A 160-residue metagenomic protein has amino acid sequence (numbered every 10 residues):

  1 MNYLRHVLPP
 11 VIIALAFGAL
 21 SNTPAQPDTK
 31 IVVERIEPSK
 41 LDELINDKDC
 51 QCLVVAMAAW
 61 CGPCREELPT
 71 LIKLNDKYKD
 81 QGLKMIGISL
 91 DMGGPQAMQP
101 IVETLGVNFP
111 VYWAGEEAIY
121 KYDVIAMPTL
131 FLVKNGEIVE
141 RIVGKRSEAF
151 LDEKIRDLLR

Functional and structural regions predicted by a protein language model:
M1-R35, R141, D152, R160: N-terminal targeting signals for export/organelle localization
I31-C52: A short beta-strand-turn-helix
D49-C52, A56-W60, A126: Short pre-active-site segment immediately N-terminal to redox-active cysteine/selenocysteine motifs in thiol-based
L53-V54, M85, L130: Hydrophobic beta-strand anchors of alpha/beta hydrolase catalytic cores
A56-K73: Conserved redox-active cysteine motifs that mediate thiol-disulfide chemistry, especially di-cysteine Cys-X(1-2)-Cys
G82-Q96, V107-E116: Thiol-based oxidoreductase modules, predominantly thioredoxin-like and allied folds used for disulfide exchange
V102-K134: Short, internal strand/loop/helix patches that form the active-site neighborhood or redox-interaction surface
I125-A126, F131-R160: Non-catalytic, surface beta->alpha helical segment in thiol-disulfide oxidoreductase systems
